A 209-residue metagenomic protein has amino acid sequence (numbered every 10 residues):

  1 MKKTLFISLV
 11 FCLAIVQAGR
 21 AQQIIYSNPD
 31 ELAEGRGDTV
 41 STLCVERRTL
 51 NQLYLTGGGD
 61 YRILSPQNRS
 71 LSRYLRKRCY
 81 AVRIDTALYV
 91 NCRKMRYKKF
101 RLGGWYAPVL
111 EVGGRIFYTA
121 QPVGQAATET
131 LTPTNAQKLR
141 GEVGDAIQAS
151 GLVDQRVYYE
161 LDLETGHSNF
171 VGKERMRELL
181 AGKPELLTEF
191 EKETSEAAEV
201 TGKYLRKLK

Functional and structural regions predicted by a protein language model:
M1-I25: Bacterial Sec-dependent N-terminal signal peptides
Q17-G19, P29-E31, V200-K203: Generic hydrophobic/packing signal
I24-P184: Aromatic-patch recognition
E174-K209: C-terminal partner/receptor-binding element of secreted or periplasmic proteins
